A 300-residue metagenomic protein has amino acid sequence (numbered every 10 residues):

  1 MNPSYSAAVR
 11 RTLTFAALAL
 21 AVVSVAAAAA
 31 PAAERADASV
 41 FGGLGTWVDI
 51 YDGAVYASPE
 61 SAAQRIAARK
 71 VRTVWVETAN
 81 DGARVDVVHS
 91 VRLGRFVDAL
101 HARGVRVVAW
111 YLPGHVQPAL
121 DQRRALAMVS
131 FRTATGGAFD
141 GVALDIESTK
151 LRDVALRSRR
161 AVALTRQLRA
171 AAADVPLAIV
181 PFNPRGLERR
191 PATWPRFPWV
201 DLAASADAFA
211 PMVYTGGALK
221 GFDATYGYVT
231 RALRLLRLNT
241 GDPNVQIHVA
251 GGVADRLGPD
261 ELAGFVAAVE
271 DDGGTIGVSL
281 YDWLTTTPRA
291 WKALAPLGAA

Functional and structural regions predicted by a protein language model:
A32-R69, E77, P113, A254: Boundary/entry segment of secreted carbohydrate-active catalytic domains
V48-Y51, R106-Q117, A161-R196, P243-R256: Aromatic-lined carbohydrate-recognition surfaces of secreted/lumenal glycan-active proteins
D52-A68, A119-A134, R190-L202, G258-V269: Short, acidic/polar
W75-G82, M128-S158: Active-site groove signature of glycoside hydrolases
V76, F139-V142, I146-R152, W194-G227 (+1 more regions): Aromatic- and acid-rich polysaccharide-binding/catalytic face of secreted or lumenal carbohydrate-active enzymes
V76, N80-L112, R152-I179: Aromatic-lined substrate-binding rim segments of carbohydrate-active enzymes
R166, A170-L177, A204, A208-R256: Glycoside hydrolase catalytic-domain groove-lining segments
A206, V213-K220, D242-A300: Substrate-binding cleft of secreted/luminal carbohydrate-active enzymes
